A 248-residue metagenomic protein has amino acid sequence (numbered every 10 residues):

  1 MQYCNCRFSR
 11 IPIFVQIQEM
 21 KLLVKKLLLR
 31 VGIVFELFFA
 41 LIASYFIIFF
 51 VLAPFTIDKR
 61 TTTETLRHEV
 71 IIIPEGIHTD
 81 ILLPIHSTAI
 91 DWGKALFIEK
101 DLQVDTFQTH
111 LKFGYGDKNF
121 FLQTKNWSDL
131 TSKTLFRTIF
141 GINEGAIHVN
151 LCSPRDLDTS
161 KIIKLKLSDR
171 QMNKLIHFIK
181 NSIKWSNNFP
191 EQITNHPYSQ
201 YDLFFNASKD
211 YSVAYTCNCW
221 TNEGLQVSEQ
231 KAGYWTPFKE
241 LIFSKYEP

Functional and structural regions predicted by a protein language model:
M1, I11-M20: Short hydrophobic transmembrane-like helices used for membrane targeting/insertion
C4-C6: Cysteine-centered motifs
Q16, K21-P54, D58, N181-P248: Activation targets extended, charge/polar-rich intrinsically disordered C-terminal tails
L52-E69, E75: Alpha-helical transmembrane signal-anchor/signal-peptide segments
I72-K164: Glycine-rich catalytic cores of cysteine/serine-nucleophile enzymes that process amide/ester linkages in cell-envelope
D158-S168, N206-S212: Second-shell loop/turn segments in exported
I162-S182: Internal catalytic-core helix/loop-beta-alpha segment that presents or stabilizes conserved functional determinants
